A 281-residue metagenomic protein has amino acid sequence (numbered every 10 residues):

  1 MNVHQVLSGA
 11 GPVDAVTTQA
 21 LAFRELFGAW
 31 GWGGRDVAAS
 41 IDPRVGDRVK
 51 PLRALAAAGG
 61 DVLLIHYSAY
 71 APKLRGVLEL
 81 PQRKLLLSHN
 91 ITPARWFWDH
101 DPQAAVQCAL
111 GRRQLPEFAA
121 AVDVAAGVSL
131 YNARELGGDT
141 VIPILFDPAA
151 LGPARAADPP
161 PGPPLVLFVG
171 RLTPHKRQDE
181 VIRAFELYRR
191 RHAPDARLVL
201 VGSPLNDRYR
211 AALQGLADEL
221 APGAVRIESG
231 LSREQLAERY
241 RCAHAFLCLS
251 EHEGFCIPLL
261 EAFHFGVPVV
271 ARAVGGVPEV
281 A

Functional and structural regions predicted by a protein language model:
A39-D42, R197-A211: Glycosyltransferase donor-sugar binding loop
T92, A104-V124: Membrane-proximal helix-turn-helix segments that form the acceptor-binding/catalytic region of lipid-linked
A126, A157-K176, I182-F185, V199: Conserved donor-binding/catalytic core segment of Leloir-type glycosyltransferases
Y131, L145: Carbohydrate-associated surface elements
G202, R210-A237: Nucleotide-activated donor-binding/catalytic signature segment of Leloir-type glycosyltransferases, i.e., the conserved
E238-A243: Short alpha-helical donor nucleotide-sugar binding micro-motif in glycosyltransferases
E251: Aromatic "clamp/platform" in nucleotide-sugar-dependent glycosyltransferases that forms part of the donor/acceptor
P268-A271: Short hydrophobic beta-strand element within catalytic cores of glycosyltransferases and related nucleotide-activated
